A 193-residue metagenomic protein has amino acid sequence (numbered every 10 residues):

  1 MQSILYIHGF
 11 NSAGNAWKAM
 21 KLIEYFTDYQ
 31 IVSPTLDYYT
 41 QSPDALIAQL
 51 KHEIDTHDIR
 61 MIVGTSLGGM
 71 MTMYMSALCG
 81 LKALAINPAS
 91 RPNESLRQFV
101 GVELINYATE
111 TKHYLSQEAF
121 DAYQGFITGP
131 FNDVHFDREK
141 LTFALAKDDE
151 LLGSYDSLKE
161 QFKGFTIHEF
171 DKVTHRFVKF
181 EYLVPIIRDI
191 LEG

Functional and structural regions predicted by a protein language model:
M1-T56, T174-H175: Active-site catalytic motif of lipid deacylating hydrolases and related acyltransferases
Y6-F10, V63, A144-A146: Short hydrophobic segments within beta-strands
M61-I62, A83: Conserved alpha/beta-hydrolase fold motif
V63-T72: Gly/Ala-rich beta-loop-alpha elbow adjacent to hydrolase catalytic centers
Y74-L78: Active-site signature of alpha/beta-hydrolase-fold catalytic machinery across serine- and Asp/Cys-nucleophile hydrolases
K82-L84, P88-G193: The alpha/beta-hydrolase serine catalytic core
